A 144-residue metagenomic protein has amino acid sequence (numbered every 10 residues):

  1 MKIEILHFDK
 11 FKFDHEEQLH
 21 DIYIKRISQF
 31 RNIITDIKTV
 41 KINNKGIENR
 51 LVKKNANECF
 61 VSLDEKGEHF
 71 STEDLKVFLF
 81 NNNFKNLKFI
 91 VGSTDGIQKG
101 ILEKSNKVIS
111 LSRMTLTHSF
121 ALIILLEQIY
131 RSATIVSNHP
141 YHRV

Functional and structural regions predicted by a protein language model:
M1-I27: N-terminal beta1-alpha1 ligand-phosphate binding loop
L6-F8, L63, I90: Short hydrophobic segments within beta-strands
E16-D21, T72-E73, L102, L122: Conserved strand-to-helix beginnings and helix N-cap segments that scaffold or border functional pockets
Y23-R26, V77-N82, K104: Catalytic-core regions built around general acid/base machinery
F30-K88: S-adenosyl-L-methionine/SAH cofactor-binding core of RNA-modifying enzymes
E65-E68, S93-G96, M114: Short glycine-rich anion-binding loops that position phosphate/pyrophosphate groups of nucleotides and phosphorylated
F84-K104: Ser/Thr/Gly-rich flexible loops in soluble cytosolic domains mediating phosphotransfer, phosphorylation
K99-R143: Structured adenosyl-cofactor binding patch, chiefly the S-adenosyl-L-methionine
